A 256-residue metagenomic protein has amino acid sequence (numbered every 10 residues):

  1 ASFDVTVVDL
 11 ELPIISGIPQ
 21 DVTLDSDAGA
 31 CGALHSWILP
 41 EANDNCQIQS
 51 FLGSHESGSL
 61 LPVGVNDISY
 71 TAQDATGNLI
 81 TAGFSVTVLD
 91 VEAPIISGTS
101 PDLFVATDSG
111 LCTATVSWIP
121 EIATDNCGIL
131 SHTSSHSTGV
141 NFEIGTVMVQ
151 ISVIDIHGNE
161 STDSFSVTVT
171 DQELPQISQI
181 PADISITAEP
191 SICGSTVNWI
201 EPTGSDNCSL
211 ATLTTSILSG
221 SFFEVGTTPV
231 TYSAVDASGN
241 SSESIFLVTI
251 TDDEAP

Functional and structural regions predicted by a protein language model:
A1-P256: Proline-threonine-serine-rich low-complexity tracts
